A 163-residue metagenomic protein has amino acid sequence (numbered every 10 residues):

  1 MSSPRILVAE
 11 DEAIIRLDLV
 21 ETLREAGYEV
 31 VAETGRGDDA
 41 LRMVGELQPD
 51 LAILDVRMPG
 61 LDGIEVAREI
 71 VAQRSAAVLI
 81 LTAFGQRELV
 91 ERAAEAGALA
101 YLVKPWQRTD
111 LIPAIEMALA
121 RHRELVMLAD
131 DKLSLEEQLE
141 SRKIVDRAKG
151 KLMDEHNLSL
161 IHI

Functional and structural regions predicted by a protein language model:
E12-A32: Two-component/phosphorelay signaling modules centered on CheY-like receiver
R36-D39, D62-E65: Acidic catalytic/metal-coordinating carboxylates
P49, M58: Receiver (REC) domain active-site loop signature in two-component systems and cognate sites in sensor histidine kinases
D55, T82: Active-site residues of response regulator receiver
P59, Q86: The feature encodes the CheY-like receiver
E88, W106-I115: C-terminal output helix
I161-I163: Conserved small/polar residues in nucleotide/adenosyl-binding loops
